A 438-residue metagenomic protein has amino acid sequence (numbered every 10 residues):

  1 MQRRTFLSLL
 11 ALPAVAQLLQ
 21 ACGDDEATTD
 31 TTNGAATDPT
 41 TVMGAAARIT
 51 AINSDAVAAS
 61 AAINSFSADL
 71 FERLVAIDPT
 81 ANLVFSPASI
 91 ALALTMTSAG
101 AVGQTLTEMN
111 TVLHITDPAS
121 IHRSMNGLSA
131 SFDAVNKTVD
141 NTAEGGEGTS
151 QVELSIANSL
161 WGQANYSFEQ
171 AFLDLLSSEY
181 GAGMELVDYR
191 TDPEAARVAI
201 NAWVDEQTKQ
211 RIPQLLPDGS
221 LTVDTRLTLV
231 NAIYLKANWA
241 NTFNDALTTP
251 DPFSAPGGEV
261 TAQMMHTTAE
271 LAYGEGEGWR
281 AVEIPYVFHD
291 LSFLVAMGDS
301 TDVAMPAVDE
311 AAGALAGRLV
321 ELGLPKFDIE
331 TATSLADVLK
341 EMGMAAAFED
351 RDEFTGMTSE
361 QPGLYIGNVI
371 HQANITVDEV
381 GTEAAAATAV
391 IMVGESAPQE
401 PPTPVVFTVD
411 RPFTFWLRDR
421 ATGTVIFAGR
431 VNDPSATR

Functional and structural regions predicted by a protein language model:
M1-T5: Bacterial N-terminal signal peptides that target proteins for export
F6-L18, C22-Y189, R420, T437: Detector for small/aliphatic-rich hydrophobic stretches
L92, L294-V295, W416, F427: Structural recognition of the beta-strand scaffold that forms the well-ordered cores of secreted hydrolase catalytic
Q104-M109, V303, T331-T333, T424-A428 (+1 more regions): Extracytoplasmic/secreted cell-surface and envelope-processing proteins
M109-L113, F243-P250, D302-A311: Short Gly/aromatic-enriched secondary-structure transition segments
P118-M297, G313-E400: Non-catalytic, conformational "gating/processing" segments within enzyme and secreted inhibitor domains
E379-R438: C-terminal soluble interaction/assembly domains
